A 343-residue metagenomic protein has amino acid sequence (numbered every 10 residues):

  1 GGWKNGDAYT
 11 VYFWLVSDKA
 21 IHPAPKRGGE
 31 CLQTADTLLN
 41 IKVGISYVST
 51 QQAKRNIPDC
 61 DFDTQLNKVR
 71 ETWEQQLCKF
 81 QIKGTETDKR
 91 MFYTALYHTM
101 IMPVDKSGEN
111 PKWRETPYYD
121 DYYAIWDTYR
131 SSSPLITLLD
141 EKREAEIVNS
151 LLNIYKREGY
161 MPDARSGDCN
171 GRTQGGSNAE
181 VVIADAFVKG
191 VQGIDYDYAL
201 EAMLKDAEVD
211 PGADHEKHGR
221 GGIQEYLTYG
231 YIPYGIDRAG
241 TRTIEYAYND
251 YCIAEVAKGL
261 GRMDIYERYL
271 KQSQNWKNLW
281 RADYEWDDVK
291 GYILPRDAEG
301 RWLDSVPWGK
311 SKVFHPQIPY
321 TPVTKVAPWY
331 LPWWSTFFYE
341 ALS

Functional and structural regions predicted by a protein language model:
G1-D121, N153, D197, E201-K205: Acidic/polar, glycine-enriched structural segments that form the non-catalytic walls/loops of the carbohydrate-binding
D59-T64, G167-C169, I236-T241: A ubiquitous short alpha-helical element
F80-T128, S132, I136-D210: N-terminal core-entry segment
D121-R130, T137-K142, G176, E180 (+1 more regions): Active-site core of glycosidic bond-cleaving carbohydrate-active enzymes
